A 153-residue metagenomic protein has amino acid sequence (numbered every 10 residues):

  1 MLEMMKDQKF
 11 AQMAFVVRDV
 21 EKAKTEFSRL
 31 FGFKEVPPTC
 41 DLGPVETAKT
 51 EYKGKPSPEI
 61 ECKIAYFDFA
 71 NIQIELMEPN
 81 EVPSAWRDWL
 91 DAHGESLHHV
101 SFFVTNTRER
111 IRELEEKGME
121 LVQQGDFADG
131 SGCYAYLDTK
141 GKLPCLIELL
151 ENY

Functional and structural regions predicted by a protein language model:
M1-K6, R87-H93: Short, flexible, solvent-exposed loop/turn segments with mixed acidic/basic and small polar residues
E3, D7-Q12, R29, E75: Short helix/turn-capping signatures at newly exposed starts of structured segments
M5, V16-A70, E109-D138: Core segments of cupin and vicinal oxygen chelate
F10-R18, E61-Q73, W89-N106: Vicinal oxygen chelate
M77-S84: Short, conserved turn/kink motifs that form compact alpha/beta structural patches or helix kinks used as
E81, E151-Y153: Short, solvent-exposed aromatic-acidic interface loops
G141-I147: Short, charged/polar, Gly/Pro-enriched secondary-structure boundary elements
